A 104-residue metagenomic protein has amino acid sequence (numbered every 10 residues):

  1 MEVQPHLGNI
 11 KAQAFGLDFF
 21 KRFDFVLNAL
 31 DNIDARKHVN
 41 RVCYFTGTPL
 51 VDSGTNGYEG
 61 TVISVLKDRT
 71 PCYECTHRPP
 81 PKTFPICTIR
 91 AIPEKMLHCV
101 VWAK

Functional and structural regions predicted by a protein language model:
M1-K104: Adenine nucleotide-associated cytosolic modules
